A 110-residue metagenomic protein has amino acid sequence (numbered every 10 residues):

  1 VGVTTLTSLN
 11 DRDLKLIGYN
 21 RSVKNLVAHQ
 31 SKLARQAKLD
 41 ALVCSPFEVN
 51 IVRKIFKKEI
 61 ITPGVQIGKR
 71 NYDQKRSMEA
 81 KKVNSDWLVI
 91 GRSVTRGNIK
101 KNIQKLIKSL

Functional and structural regions predicted by a protein language model:
V1-A41, S45-V49, K57-I61, I67-Y72: Conserved anion-binding
D11, V52, G97-I99: Short secondary-structure boundary/hinge segments and terminal tails
R21-A28, P46, S77, R96-K100 (+1 more regions): Electropositive phosphate-/nucleotide-binding environments in soluble metabolic enzymes
L33, K101-L110: Catalytic-site microenvironment of enzymes that process N-acetyl-hexosamine-containing cell-wall polysaccharides
A34, V52, G91, L106: Conserved, mostly hydrophobic/aromatic
E48-I51, E79: Short acidic active-site motifs
I55-F56, N84: Short, structured coil segments at secondary-structure junctions
V65-I103: Glycine-rich phosphate-binding active-site loops on the catalytic face of alpha/beta enzymes
